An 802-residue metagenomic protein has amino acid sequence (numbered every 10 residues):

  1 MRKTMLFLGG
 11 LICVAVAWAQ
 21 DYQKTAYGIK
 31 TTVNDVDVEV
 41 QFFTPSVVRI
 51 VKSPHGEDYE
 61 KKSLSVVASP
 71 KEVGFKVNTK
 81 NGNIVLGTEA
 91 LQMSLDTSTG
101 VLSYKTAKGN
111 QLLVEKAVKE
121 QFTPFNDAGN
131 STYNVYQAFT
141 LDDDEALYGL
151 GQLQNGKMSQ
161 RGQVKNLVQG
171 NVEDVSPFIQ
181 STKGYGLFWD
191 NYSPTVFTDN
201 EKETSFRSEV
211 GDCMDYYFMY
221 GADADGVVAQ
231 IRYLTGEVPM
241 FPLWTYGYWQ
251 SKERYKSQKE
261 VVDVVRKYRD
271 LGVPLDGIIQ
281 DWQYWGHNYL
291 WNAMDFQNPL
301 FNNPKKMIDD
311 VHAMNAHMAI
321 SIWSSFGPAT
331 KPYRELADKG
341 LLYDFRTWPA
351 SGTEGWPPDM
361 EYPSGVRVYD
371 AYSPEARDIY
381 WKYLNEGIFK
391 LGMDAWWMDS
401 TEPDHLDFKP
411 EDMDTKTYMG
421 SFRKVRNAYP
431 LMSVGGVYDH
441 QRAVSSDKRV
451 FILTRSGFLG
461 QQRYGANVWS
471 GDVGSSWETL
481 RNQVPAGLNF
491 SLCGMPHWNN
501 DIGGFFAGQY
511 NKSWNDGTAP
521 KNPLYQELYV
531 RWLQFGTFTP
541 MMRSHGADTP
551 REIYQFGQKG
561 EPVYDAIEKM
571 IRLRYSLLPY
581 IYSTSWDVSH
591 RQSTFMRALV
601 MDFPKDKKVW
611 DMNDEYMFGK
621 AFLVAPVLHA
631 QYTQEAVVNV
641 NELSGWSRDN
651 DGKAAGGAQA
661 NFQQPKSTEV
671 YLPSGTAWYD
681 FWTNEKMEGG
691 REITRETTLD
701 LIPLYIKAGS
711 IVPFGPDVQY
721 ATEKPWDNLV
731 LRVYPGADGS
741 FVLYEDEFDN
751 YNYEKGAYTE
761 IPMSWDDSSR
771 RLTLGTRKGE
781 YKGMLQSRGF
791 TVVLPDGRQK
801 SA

Functional and structural regions predicted by a protein language model:
M1-D21: Bacterial Sec-dependent N-terminal signal peptides
Y22, A26, Q41-I84, F122-F125: A low-complexity, Ser/Thr/Gly/Pro-enriched, surface-exposed linker/loop concept that marks segments flanking
V40, F178, Y268, V311 (+3 more regions): Conserved, mostly hydrophobic/aromatic
V40, I50, L86, A90 (+2 more regions): Short, well-ordered beta-strand segments enriched in hydrophobic/aromatic residues
T79-P242, K252-E253, Q258, V265-D270 (+4 more regions): Catalytic and substrate-binding clefts that recognize carbohydrates or anionic sugar/phosphate headgroups
D263-Q283: Catalytic domains of carbohydrate-active enzymes, especially glycoside hydrolases
D276-I567, D602-P604, M612: Aromatic- and carboxylate-enriched substrate-binding clefts and catalytic-loop regions of carbohydrate-active enzymes
Y438-V450, G457-V468, F490-N500, F505-S769 (+3 more regions): Catalytic core of carbohydrate-active enzymes
